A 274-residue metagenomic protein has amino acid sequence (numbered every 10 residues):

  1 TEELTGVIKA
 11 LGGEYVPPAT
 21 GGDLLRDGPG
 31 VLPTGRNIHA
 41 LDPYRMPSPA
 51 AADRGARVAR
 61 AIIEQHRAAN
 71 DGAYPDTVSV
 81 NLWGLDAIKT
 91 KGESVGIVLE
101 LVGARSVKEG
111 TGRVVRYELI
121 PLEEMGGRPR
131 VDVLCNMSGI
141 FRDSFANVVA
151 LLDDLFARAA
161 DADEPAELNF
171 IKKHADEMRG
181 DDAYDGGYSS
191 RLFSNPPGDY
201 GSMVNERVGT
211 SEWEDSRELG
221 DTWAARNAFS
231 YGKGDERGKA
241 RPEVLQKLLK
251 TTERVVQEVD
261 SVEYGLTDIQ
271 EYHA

Functional and structural regions predicted by a protein language model:
T1-A274: Ligand/cofactor-recognition surfaces for anionic moieties
